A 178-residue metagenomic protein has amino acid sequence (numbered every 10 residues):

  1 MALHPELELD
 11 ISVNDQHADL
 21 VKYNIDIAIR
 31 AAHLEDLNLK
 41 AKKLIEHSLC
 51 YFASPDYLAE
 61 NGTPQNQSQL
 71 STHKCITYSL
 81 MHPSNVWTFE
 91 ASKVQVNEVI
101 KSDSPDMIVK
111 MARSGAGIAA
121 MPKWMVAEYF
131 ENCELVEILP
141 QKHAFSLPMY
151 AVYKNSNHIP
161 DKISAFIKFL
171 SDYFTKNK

Functional and structural regions predicted by a protein language model:
M1-L37: Central regulatory/effector-binding core of bacterial HTH transcription factors
A2-E6, N132, D172, K176: Conserved amphipathic alpha-helical interaction elements at protein-protein interfaces in regulatory, energy-coupling
D10-N14, I138, V152: Solvent-exposed beta-strand sheet faces enriched in polar/charged residues
I29, V109, A127, Y153 (+1 more regions): A cross-family signal for key residues in well-ordered alpha-helices that form functional helical elements
L34-S146, K176-N177: C-terminal regulatory
L139-K178: A late-sequence structural motif
